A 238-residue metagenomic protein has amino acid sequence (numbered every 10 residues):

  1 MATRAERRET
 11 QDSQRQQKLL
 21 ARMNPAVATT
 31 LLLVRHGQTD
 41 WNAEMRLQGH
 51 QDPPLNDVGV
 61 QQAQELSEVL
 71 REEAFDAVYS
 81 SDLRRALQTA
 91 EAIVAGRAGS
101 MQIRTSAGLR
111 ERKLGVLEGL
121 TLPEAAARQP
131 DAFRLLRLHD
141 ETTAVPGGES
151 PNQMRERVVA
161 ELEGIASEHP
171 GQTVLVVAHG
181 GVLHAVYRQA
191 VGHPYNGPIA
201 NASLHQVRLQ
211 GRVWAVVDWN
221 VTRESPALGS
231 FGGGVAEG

Functional and structural regions predicted by a protein language model:
A2, D12-P54, G181: Mobile, glycine- and charge-enriched loop segments and immediately flanking short secondary-structure elements within
A2-T29, L114-E124, S167, R188-G238: Acidic, low-complexity terminal tails and accessory targeting/binding regions of phosphate-metabolizing enzymes
L19-A21, P25-A26, Q64-F133: Phosphate-coordination/substrate-recognition cap region in phosphate-metabolizing enzymes
L31, I165, Q172-G181: Generic beta-sheet signal
L32, Q38-I93, A144-V159: Loop-to-helix element that buttresses phosphate recognition and phosphoryl-transfer chemistry
G37, S81-L83, G108, V177-G181 (+1 more regions): Short, well-ordered beta-to-alpha junction loops that form the rim of enzyme active sites and present histidine/acidic
P54, G96-R157, A215-V221, A227-G238: Phosphate-handling substructures
G180-H184, Q210: GST superfamily/GST-like fold recognition
